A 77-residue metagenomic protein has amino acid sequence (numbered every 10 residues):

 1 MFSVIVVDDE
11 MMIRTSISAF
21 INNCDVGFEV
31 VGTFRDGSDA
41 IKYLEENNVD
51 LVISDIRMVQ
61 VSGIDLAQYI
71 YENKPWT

Functional and structural regions predicted by a protein language model:
F2, N48-D50, K74-T77: His-Asp phosphorelay/catalytic-motif detector in bacterial-type signaling
I5, S54-D55: Active-site T/S-Asp motif of two-component receiver
D8: Conserved acidic carboxylate
M11-G32: Two-component/phosphorelay signaling modules centered on CheY-like receiver
S18, T33-L51: Acidic, metal-coordinating helix/loop segments flanking the phosphotransfer/catalytic sites of two-component signaling
D36, V61-L66: Acidic catalytic/metal-coordinating carboxylates
K42, I64-W76: Short amphipathic alpha-helix used as the core "switch/output" element in two-component signaling
M58: Receiver (REC) domain active-site loop signature in two-component systems and cognate sites in sensor histidine kinases
